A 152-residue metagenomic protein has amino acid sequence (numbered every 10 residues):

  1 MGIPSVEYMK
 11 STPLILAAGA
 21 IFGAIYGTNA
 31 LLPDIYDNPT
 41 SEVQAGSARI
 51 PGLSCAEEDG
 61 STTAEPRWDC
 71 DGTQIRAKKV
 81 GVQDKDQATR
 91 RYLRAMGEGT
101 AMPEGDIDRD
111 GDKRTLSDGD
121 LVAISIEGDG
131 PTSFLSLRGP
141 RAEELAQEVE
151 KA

Functional and structural regions predicted by a protein language model:
M1-T73, R138-A152: N-terminal targeting sequences that direct proteins away from the cytosol to non-cytosolic compartments
E57-F134, R138-L145, E150-A152: Conserved polar/disulfide-associated segments of primarily extracytoplasmic proteins
